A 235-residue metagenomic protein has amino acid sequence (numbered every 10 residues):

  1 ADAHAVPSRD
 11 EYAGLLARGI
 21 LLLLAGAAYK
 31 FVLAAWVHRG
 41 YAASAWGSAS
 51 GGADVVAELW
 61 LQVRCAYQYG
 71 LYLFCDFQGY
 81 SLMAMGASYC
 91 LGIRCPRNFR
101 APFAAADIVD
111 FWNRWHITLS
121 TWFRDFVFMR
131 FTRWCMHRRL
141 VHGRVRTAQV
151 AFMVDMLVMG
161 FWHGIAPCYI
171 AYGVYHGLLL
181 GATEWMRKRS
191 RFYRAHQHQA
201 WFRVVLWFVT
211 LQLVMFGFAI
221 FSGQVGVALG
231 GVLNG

Functional and structural regions predicted by a protein language model:
A1-G235: Membrane-embedded transmembrane alpha-helical bundles that form the catalytic cores of multi-pass lipid-modifying
